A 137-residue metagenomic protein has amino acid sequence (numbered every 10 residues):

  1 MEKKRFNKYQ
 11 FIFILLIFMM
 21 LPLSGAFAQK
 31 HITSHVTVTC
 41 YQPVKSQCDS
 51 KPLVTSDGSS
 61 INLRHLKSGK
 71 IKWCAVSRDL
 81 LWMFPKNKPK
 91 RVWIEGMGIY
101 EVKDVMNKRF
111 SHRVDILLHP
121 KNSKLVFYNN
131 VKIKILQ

Functional and structural regions predicted by a protein language model:
K3-I12: Bacterial N-terminal signal peptides that target proteins for export
I12-P22: Bacterial N-terminal signal peptides
S24-A28: Sec/Tat signal peptide C-region and signal peptidase I cleavage site
Q29-Q137: Solvent-exposed, well-ordered loop and adjacent helix/strand elements within mature globular domains that form
